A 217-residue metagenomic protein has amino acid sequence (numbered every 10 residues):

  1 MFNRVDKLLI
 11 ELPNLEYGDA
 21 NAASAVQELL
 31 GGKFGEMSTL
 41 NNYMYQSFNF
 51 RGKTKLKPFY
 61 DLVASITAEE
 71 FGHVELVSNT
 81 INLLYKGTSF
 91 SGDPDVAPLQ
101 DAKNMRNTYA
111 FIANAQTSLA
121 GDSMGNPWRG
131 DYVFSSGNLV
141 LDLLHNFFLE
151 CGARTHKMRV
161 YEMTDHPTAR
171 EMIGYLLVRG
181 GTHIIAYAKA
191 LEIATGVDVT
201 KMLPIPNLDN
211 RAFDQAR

Functional and structural regions predicted by a protein language model:
M1-R217: Non-heme di-metal
